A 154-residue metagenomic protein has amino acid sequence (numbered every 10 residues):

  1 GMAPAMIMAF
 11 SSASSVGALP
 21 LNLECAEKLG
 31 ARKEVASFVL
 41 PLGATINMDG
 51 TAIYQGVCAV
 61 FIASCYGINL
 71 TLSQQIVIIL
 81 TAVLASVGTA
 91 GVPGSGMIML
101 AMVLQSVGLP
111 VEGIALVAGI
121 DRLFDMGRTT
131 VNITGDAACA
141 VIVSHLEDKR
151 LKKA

Functional and structural regions predicted by a protein language model:
P4-S86, A140, K153-A154: Helix-loop-helix junctions within the multi-pass membrane cores of secondary transporters/permeases
G56-A154: Transmembrane alpha-helical segments and their short flanking loops that form helix-hairpins/helix-helix interfaces
